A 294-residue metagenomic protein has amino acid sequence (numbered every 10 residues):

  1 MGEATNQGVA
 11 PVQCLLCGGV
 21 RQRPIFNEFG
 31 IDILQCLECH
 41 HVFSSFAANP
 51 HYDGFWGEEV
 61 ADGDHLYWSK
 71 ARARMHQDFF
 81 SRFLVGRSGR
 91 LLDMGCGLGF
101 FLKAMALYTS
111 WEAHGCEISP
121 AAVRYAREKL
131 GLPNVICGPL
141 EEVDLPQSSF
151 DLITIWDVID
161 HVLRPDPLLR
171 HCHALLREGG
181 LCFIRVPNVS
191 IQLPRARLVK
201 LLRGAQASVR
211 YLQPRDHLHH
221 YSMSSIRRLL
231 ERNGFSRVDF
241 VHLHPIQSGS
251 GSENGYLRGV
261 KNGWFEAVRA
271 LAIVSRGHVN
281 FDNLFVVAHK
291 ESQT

Functional and structural regions predicted by a protein language model:
M1-S148, L152-W156, D166-L169, H242-P245 (+3 more regions): Conserved N-terminal segment of class I S-adenosyl-L-methionine
I31, E141, I155, L163-A174 (+1 more regions): S-adenosyl-L-methionine-dependent methyltransferase catalytic module, highlighting the catalytic core
A71, G86-G89, L176, I184 (+1 more regions): Short, intrinsically disordered low-complexity segments
S88, S110-E112, L132, G179 (+2 more regions): A generic structural signal for alpha->beta connector loops
